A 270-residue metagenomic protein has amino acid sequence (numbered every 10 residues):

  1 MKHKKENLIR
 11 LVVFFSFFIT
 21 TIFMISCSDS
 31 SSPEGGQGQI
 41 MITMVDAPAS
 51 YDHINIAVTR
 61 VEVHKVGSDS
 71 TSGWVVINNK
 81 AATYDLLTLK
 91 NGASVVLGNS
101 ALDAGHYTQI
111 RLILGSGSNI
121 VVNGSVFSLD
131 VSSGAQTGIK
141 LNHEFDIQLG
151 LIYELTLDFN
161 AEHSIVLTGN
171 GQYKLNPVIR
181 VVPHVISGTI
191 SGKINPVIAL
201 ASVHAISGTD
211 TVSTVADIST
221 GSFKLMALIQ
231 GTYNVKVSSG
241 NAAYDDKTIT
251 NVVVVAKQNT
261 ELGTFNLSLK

Functional and structural regions predicted by a protein language model:
K2-F15: Bacterial N-terminal signal peptides that target proteins for export
F15-S16, N79: Intrinsically disordered, low-complexity regulatory segments enriched in acidic/serine/proline/glutamine/glycine
F23-S26: C-terminal motif of bacterial Sec signal peptides marking the signal peptidase cleavage site
S28-K270: A short, solvent-exposed, low-complexity linear motif enriched for acidic/polar residues with Pro/Gly/Ser/Thr
